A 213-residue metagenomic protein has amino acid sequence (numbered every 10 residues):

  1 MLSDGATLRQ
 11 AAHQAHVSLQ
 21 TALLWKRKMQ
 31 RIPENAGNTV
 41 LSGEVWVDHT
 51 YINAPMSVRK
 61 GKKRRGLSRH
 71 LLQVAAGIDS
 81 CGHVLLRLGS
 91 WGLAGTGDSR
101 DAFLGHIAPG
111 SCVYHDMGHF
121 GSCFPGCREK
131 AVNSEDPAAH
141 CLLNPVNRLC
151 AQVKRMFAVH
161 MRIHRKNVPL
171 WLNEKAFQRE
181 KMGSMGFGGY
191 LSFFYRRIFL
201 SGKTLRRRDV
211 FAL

Functional and structural regions predicted by a protein language model:
M1-L213: Residue-level recognition of single "structural anchor" positions that define or cap local secondary structure
